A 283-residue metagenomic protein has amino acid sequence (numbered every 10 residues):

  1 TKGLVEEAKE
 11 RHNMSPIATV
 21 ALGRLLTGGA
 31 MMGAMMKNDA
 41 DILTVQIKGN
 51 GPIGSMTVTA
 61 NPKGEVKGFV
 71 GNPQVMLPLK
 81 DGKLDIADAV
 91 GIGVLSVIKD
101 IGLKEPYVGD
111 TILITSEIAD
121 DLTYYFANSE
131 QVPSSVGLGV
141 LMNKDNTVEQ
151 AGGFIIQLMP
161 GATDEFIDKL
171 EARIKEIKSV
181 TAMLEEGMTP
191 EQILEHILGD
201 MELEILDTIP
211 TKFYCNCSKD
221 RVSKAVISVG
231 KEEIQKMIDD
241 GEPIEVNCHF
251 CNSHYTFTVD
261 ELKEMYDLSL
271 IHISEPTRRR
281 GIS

Functional and structural regions predicted by a protein language model:
T1-D207: Interaction interfaces in information-processing and related assembly proteins
G29, G153, I227, I271-H272: Hydrophobic transmembrane signal anchors and adjacent membrane-proximal interface regions, especially in viral
P78-L84, H249-S253, H272: Low-complexity, flexible helical/coil segments
I92-V94, E242, I282: Intrinsically disordered, low-complexity regions
A182-L270: Cys/His-clustered metal-coordination modules, chiefly Zn-binding fingers
I271-S283: Single conserved hydrophobic/aromatic residue that forms the stacking wall/gate of nucleotide- or nucleobase-binding
